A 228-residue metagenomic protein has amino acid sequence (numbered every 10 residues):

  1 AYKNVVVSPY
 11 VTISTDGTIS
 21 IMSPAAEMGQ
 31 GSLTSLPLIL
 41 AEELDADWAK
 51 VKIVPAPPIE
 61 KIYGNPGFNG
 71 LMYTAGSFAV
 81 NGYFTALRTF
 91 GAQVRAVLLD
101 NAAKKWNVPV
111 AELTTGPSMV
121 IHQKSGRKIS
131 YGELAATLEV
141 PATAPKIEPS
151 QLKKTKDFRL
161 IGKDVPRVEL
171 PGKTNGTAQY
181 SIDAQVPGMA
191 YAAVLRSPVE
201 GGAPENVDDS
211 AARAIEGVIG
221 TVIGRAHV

Functional and structural regions predicted by a protein language model:
A1-A226: Cofactor-binding beta-sheet edge motifs in enzyme active sites
